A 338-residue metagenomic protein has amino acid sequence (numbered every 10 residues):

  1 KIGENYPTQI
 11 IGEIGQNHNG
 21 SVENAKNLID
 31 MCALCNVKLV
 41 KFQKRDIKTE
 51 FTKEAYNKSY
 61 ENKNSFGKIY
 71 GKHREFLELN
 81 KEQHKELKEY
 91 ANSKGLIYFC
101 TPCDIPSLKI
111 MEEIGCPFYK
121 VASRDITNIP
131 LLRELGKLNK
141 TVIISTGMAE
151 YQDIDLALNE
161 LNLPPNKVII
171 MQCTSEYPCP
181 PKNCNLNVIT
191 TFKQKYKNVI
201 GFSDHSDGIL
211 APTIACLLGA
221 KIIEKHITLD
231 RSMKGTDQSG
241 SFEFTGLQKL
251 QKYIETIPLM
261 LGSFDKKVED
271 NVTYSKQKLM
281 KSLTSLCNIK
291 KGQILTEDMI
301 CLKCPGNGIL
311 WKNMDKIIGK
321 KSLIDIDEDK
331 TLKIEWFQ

Functional and structural regions predicted by a protein language model:
K1-Q338: Catalytic cores and adjacent flexible loops of soluble metabolic enzymes that perform enolate/carbanion chemistry on
